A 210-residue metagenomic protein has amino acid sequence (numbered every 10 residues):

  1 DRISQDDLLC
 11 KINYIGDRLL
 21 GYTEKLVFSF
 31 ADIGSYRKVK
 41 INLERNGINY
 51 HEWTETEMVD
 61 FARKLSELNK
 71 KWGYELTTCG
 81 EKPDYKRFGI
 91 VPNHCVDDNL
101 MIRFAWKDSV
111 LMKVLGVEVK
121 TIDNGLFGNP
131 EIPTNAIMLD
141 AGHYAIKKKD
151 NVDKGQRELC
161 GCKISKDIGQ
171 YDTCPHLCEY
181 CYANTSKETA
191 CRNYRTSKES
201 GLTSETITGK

Functional and structural regions predicted by a protein language model:
D1, I33, K82-D84, S186: Short, solvent-exposed loop/turn segments at secondary-structure junctions
D1-L68, W72: Conserved AdoMet/S-adenosylmethionine-binding subsite of the radical SAM
L20-Y22, C162, G201: A short, structural micro-pattern
T56-G161: A C-terminal junction/extension of Radical SAM enzymes
E158-S186: Local cysteine-cluster metal-coordination motifs and their immediate loop/turn environment, predominantly Fe-S cluster
K187, C191-K210: Short Fe-S-cluster ligation motifs
